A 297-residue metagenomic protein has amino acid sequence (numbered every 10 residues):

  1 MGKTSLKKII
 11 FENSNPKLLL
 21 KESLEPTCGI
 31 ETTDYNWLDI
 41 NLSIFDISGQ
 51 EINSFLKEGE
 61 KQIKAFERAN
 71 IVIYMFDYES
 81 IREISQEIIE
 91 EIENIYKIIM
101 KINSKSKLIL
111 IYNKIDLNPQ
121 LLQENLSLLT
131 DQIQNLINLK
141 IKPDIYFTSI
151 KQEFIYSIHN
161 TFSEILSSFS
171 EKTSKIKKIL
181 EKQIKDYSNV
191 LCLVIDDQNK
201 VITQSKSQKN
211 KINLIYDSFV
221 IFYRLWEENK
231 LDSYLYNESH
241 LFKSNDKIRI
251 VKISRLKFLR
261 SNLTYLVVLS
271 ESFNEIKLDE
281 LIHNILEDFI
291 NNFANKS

Functional and structural regions predicted by a protein language model:
M1-S14: Glycine-rich phosphate-binding P-loop
F11-N41: Switch I (effector-binding) loop of TRAFAC-class P-loop GTPase G-domains
D39-G59: Switch II (G3) loop of P-loop NTPases
Q62-K140: Conserved C-terminal guanine-recognition region of P-loop GTPase G domains, centered on the G4
L117-K178: Canonical P-loop GTPase G-domain recognition
K177, K206-R255: A charged amphipathic helix-loop-strand protein-protein interaction module that recurs in cytosolic assemblies
K185-K200: Short N-terminal helix-loop-first-beta-strand/juxtamembrane motif that initiates sensory/input modules
L278-S297: Juxtadomain coupling helices with adjacent low-complexity linkers
